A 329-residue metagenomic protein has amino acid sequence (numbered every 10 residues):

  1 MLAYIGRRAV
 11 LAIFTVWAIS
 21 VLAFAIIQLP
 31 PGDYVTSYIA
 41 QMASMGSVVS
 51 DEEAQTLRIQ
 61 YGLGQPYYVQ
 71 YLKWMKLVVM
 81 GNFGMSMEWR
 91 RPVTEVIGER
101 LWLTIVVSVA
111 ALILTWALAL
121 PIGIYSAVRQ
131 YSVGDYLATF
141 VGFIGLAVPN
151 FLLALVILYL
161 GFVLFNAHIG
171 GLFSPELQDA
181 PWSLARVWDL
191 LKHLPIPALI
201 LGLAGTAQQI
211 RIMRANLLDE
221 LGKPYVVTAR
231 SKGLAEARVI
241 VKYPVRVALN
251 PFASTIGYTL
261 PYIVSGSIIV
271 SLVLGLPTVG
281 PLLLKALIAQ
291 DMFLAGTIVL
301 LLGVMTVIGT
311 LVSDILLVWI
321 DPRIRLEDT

Functional and structural regions predicted by a protein language model:
L2-A3, L101-G134, N150, E176-T329: Alpha-helical transmembrane segments of integral membrane proteins, especially multi-pass inner/plasma-membrane
G6-A12: N-terminal signal-anchor/signal peptide hydrophobic helix marking the start of the first transmembrane segment
A12, S20, F143, Y159-L160 (+3 more regions): Residue-level recognition of pore/gate-forming positions within transmembrane alpha-helices of multi-pass
V16-V69, L164-R186: Hydrophobic alpha-helical transmembrane segments of membrane transport/permease proteins and related membrane-embedded
I19, A23-I27, G32, A154 (+6 more regions): Juxtamembrane/transmembrane-helix interface segments of polytopic membrane transporters
L22-L29, K76, V141-L172, I200-T206: Membrane-water interface segments at the C-terminal ends of transmembrane alpha-helices in multi-pass inner-membrane
V48-M80, G275-A286: Short hydrophobic, aromatic-rich alpha-helical segments embedded in or entering the lipid bilayer of multi-pass
Q60-L120: An internal, D/E-rich "acidic patch" concept
